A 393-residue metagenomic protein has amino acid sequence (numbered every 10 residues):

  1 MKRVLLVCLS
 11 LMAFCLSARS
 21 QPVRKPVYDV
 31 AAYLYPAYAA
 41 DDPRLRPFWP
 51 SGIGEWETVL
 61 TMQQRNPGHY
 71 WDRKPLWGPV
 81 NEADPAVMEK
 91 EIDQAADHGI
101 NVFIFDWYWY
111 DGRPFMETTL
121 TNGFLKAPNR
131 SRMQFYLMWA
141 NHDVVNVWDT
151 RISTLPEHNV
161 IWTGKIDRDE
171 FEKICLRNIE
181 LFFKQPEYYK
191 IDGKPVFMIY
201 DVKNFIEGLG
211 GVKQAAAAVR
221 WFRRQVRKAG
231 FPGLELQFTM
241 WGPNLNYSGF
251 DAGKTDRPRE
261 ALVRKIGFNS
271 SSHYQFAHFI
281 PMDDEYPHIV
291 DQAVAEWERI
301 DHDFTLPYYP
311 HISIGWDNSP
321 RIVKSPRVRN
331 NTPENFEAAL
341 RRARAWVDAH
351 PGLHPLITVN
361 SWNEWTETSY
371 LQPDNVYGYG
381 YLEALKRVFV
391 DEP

Functional and structural regions predicted by a protein language model:
M1-V4: Positively charged n-region of N-terminal signal peptides that target proteins for export
L6-C15: Bacterial N-terminal signal peptides
L16-S20: Sec/Tat signal peptide C-region and signal peptidase I cleavage site
Q21-P393: Glycan-processing catalytic domains of CAZymes
